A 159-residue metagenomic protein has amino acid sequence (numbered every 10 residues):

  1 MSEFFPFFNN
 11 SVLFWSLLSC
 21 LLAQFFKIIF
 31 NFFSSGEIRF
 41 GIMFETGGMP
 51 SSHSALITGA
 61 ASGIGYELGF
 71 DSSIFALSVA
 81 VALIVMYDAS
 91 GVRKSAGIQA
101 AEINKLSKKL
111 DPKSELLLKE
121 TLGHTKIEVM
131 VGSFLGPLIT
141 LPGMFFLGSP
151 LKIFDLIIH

Functional and structural regions predicted by a protein language model:
M1-F25, F33-G36: Helix-loop-helix hairpins and the membrane-proximal interhelical loops of multi-pass alpha-helical transport proteins
L21-F25, F40-H159: Membrane-embedded catalytic cores of phosphoryl/pyrophosphoryl-handling enzymes
